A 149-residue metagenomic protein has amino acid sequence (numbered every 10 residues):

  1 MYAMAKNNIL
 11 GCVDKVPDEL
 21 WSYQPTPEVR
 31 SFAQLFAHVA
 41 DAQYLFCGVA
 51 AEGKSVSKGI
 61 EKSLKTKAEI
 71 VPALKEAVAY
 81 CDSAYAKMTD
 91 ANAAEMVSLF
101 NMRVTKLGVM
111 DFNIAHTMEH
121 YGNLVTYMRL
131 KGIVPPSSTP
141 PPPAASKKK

Functional and structural regions predicted by a protein language model:
M1, A5-C12, A42, I70-A84 (+1 more regions): Alpha-helical packing segments of well-folded alpha/beta enzyme cores
A3-N7, S63, K67, P72 (+3 more regions): Carbohydrate-interacting regions of secretory-pathway proteins
N7-L10, L20-G59, S98-K149: Short, contiguous alpha-helical
E28, V39-A40, S63, K67 (+1 more regions): Generic structural signal for well-ordered secondary structure
K65-S98, T105-Y121: Acidic/histidine-rich alpha-helical segments that form the ligand environment of transition-metal centers
